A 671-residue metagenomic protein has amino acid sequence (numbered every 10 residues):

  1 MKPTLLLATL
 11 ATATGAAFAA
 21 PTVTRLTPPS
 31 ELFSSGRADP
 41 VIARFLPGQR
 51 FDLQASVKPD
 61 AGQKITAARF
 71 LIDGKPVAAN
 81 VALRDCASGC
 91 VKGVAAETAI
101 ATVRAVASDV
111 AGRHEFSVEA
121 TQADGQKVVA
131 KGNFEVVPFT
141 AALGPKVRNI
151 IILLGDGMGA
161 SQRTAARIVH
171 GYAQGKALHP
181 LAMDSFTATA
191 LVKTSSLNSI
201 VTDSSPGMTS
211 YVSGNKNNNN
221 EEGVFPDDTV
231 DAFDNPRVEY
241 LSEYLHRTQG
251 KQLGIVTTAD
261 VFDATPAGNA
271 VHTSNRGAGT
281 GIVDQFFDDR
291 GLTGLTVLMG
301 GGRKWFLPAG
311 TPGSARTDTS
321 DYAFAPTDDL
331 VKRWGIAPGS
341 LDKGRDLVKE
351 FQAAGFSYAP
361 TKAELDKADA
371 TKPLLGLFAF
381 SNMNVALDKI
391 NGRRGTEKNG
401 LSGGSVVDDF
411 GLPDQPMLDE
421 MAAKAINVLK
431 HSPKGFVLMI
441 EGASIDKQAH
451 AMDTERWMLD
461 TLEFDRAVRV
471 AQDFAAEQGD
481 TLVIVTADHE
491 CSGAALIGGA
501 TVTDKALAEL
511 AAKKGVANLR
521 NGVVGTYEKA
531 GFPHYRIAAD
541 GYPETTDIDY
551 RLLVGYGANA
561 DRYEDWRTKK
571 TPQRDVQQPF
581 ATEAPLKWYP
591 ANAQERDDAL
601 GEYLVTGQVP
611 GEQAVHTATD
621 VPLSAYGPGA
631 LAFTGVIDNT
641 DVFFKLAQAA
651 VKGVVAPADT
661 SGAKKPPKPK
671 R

Functional and structural regions predicted by a protein language model:
M1-A19: Gram-negative bacterial Sec-dependent N-terminal signal peptides
F18-P47: Short, compositionally biased P/S/T/A/G/V-rich stretches that sit at domain boundaries
F51-A61: Aromatic/hydrophobic beta-strand junction motif of beta-rich domains
C86-V103: Aromatic sugar-binding surface patches on proteins that engage polysaccharides or sugar-phosphate polymers
C86-V91, R148, G155-T209, N218 (+2 more regions): A post-motif C-terminal structural segment
A105-R113: Surface-exposed, short loops/turns at beta-strand junctions within beta-sandwich domains
